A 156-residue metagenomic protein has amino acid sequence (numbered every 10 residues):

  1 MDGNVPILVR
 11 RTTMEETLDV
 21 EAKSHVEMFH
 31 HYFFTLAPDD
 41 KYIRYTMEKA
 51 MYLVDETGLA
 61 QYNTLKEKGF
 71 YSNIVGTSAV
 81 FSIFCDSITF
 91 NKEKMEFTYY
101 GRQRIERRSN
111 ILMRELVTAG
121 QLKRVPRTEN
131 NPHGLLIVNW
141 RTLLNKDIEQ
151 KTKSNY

Functional and structural regions predicted by a protein language model:
D2-V20, F34, P38-Y156: Structured, amphipathic secondary-structure segments that form assembly/contact surfaces in multi-subunit
H25-L36: Solvent-exposed, amphipathic alpha-helical segments
